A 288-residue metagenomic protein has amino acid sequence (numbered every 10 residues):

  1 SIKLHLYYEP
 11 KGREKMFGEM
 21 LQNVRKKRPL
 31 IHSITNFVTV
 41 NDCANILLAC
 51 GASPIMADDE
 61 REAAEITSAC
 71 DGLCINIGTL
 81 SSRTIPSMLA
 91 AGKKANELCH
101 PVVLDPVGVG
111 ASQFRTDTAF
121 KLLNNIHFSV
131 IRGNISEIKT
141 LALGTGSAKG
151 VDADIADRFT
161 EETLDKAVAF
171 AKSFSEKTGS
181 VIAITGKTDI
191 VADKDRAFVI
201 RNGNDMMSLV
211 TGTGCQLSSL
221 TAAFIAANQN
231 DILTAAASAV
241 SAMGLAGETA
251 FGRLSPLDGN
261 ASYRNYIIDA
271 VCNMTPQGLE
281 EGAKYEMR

Functional and structural regions predicted by a protein language model:
I2, Y7-M56: Glycine-rich phosphate/adenosyl-contacting loop at the front of the ribokinase-like
C50-L98, L104: Active-site cofactor/substrate anionic-group-binding motifs, chiefly glycine- and Lys/Arg-rich phosphate-binding loops
G78, V107-V109, S136: Active-site beta-loop-alpha junctions enriched in small/polar residues
S87, G92-N124, F128-V130: Glycine/small-residue-rich loop that forms an oxyanion/phosphate-binding "nest" at active or ligand-binding sites
T116-A197: Conserved phosphate/ATP/ADP-binding segment of small-molecule kinases
I200-T211: Short pre-catalytic strand/loop immediately N-terminal to key active-site residues, enriched for Gly-Thr
T211, L220-Y263: Conserved post-catalytic alpha-helical subdomain immediately downstream of the catalytic base and nucleotide-binding
L245-R288: Charged C-terminal helix
